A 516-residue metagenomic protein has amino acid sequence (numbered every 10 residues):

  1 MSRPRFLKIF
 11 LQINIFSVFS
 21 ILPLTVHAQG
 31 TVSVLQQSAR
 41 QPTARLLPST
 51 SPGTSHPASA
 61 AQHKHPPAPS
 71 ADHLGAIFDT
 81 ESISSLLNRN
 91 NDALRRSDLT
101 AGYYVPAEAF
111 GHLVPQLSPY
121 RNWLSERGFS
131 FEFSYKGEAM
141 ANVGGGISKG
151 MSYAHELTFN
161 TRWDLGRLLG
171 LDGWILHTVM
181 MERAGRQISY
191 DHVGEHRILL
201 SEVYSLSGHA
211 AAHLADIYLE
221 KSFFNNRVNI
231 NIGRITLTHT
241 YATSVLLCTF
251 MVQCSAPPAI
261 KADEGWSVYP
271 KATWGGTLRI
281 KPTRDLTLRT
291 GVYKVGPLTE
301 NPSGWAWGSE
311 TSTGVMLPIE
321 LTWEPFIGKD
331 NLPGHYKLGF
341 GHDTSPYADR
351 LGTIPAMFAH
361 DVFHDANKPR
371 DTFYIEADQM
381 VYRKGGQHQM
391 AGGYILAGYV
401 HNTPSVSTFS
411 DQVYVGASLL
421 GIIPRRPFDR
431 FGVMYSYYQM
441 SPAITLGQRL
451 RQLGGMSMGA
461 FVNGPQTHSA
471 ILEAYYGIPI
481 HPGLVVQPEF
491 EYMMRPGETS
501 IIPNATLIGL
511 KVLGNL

Functional and structural regions predicted by a protein language model:
V26-K136, G170: N-terminal periplasmic/intermembrane-space "pro-region" immediately following the signal or transit peptide
L74, E108, P115-F131, D164-L176 (+6 more regions): Short loop/turn motifs that connect adjacent beta-strands in outer-membrane beta-barrel proteins
N122, W163-R167, K221-F223, R234 (+7 more regions): Residue-level signature of outer-membrane beta-barrel architecture
F133-A139, L176-E182, I230-R234, L288-K294 (+6 more regions): Transmembrane beta-barrel strands of outer-membrane/channel proteins
G150-P297, S407-D411, G421-R449: Outer membrane beta-barrel
A259-K384, M390-T403, L419: Signature for the C-terminal beta-barrel architecture of outer-membrane proteins
E320-W323, G339-D371, R383-Q387, H401-D411 (+1 more regions): Outer membrane beta-barrel transmembrane domains
N504-L516: Outer-membrane beta-barrel "beta-signal"
